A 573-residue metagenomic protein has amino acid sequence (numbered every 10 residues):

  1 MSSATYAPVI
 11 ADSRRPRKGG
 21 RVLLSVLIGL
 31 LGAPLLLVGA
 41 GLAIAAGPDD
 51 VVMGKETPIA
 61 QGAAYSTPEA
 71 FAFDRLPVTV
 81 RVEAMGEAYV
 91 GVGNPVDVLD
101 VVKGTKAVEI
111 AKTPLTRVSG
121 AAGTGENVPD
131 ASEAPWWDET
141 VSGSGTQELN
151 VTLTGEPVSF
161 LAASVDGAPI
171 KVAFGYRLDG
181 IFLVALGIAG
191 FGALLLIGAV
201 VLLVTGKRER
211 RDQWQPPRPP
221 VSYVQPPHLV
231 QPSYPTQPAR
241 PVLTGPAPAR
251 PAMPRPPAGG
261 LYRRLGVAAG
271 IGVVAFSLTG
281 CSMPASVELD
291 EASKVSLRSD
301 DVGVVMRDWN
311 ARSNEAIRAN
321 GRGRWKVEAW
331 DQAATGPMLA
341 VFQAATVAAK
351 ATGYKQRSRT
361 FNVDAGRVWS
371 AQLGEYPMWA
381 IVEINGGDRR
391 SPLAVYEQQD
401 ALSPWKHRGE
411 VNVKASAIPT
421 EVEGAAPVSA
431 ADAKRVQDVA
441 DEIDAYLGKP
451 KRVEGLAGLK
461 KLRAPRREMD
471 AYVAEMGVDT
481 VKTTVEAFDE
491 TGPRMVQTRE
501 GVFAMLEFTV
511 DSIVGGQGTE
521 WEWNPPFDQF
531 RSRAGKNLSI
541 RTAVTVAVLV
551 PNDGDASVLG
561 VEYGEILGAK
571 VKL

Functional and structural regions predicted by a protein language model:
S3-D50, G280: Hydrophobic secretory-pathway targeting helix
P16-L23, I181-Y234: Juxtamembrane interface at the cytosolic side of transmembrane helices
G47-Y176: Extracytoplasmic/periplasmic regions of membrane proteins
M85-E87, L289-K350, I418-V481: Core segments of small alpha/beta cavity-forming domains
R211-L261, G266-V273: Cytoplasmic C-terminal tails of single-pass
T279-A285: Bacterial signal peptide processing site
A351-S391, K482-E520: Surface-exposed, charged secondary-structure patches
G386-Q437, V502-M505, P525, R531-L573: Short beta-strand edge/turn micro-motifs at domain boundaries
